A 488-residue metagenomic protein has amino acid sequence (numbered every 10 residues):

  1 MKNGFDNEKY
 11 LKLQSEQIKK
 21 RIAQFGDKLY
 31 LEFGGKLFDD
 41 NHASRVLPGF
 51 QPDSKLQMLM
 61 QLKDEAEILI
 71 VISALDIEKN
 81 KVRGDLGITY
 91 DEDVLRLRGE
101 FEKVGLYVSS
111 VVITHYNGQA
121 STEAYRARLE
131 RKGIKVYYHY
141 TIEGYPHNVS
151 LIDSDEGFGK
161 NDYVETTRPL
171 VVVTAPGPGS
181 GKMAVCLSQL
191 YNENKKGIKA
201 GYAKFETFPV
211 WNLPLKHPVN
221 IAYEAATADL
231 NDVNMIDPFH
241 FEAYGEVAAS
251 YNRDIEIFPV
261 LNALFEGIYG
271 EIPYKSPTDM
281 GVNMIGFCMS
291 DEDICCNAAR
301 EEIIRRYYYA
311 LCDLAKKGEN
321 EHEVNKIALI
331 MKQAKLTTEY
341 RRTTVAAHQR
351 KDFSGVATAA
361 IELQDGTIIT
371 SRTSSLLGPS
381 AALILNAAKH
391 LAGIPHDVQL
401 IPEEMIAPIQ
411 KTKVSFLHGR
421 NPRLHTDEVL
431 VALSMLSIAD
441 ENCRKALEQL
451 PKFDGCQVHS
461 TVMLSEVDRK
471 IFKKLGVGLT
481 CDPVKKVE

Functional and structural regions predicted by a protein language model:
M1-V173, Q189-R350, V356, L363-D365 (+2 more regions): Flexible phosphate-sensing "switch/lid" loops adjacent to ATP/NTP-binding sites across phosphate-transfer
G177-P178: The conserved Walker
K182, T358-A360: Transmembrane alpha-helical segments and their cytosolic interface motifs in multi-pass membrane proteins
V185: Hydrophobic positions on the alpha1 helix immediately C-terminal to the Walker A/P-loop
I368-I369: Hydrophobic "anchor" residues
R372-S374: Short clusters of small/polar residues that mark proteolytic maturation junctions
L376-A392: A short, polar/charged loop-to-alpha-helix boundary motif
H390-P422: Short HxH-centered metal-ligating active-site micro-motif
